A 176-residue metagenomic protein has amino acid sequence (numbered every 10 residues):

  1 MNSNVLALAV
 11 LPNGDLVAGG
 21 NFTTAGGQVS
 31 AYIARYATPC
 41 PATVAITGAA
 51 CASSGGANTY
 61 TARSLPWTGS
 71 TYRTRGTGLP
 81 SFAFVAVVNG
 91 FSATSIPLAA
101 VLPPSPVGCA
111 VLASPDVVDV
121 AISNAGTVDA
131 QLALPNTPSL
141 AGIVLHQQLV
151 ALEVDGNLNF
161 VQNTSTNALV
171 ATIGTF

Functional and structural regions predicted by a protein language model:
M1-C40: Extracytoplasmic surface signature
P39-F176: Residue-level hotspots within well-ordered secondary structure
